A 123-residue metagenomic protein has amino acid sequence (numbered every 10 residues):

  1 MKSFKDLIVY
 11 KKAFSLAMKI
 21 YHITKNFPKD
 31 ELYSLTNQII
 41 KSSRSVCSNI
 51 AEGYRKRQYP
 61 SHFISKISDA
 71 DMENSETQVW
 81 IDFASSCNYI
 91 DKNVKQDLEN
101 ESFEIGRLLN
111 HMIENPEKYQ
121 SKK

Functional and structural regions predicted by a protein language model:
M1-E52, K56-K123: Short, C-terminally biased terminal segments at protein or domain edges
